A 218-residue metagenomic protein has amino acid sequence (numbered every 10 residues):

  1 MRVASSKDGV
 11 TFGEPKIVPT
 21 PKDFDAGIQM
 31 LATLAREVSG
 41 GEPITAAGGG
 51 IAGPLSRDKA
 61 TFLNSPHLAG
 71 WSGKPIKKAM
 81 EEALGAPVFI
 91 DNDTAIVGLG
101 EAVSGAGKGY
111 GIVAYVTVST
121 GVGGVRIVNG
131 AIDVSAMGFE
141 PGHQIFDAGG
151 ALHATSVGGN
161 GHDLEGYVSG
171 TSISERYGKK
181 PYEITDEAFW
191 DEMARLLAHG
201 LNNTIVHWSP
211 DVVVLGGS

Functional and structural regions predicted by a protein language model:
M1-A46, L55-T61, K78-V88, G100-A114 (+3 more regions): ATP-binding/phosphotransfer module of carbohydrate and carboxylate kinases, centering on a glycine-rich
K16-I17, H67, M137-F139, I145: Short clusters of small/polar residues that mark proteolytic maturation junctions
A52: Conserved NAD(P)H cofactor-binding loop of Rossmann-fold oxidoreductase domains
A60-G73: A charged helix-plus-loop insertion that forms the helical arch/lid used to bind and gate nucleic-acid substrates
D93, S119: Active-site glycine-centered loops adjacent to acidic/histidine catalytic or metal-binding residues that shape
I96: Short, glycine/acidic-enriched loop or turn micro-motifs at the edges of active sites
V122-G124: Active-site histidine-anchored catalytic micro-motif
